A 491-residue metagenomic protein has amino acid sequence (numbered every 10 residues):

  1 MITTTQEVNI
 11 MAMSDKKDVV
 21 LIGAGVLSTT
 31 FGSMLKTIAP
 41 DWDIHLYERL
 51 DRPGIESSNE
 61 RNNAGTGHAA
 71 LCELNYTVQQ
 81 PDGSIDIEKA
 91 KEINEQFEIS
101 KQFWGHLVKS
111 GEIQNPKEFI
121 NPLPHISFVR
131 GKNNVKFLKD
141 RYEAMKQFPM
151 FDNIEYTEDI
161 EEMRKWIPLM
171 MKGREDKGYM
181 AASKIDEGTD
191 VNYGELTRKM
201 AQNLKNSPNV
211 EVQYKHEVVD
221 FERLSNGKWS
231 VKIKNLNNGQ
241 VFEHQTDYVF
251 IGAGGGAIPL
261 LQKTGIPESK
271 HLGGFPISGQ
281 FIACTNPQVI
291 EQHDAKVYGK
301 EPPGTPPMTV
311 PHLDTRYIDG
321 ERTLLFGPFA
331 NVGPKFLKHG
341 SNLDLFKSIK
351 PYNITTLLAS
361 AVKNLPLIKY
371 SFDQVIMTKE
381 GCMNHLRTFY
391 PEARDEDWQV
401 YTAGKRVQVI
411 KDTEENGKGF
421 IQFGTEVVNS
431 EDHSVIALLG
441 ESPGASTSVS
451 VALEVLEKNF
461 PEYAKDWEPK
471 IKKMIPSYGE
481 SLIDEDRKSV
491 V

Functional and structural regions predicted by a protein language model:
K17-H45: N-terminal Rossmann-like FAD-binding beta1-loop-alpha1 element of flavoenzymes
T37-E60: Glycine-rich FAD pyrophosphate-binding loop
G65-K165, T323, G333-K335, S341-D344: Dinucleotide-binding Rossmann-like beta1-alpha1 core, especially the glycine-rich loop that anchors the ADP
Q114-L123, F128-Q202, N206-S207, E211-Q213 (+2 more regions): Flavin (FAD/FMN) cofactor-binding and adjacent substrate-gating region of FAD-dependent oxidoreductase domains
A181-E187, E195, F336-D466: C-terminal catalytic lobe of FAD-dependent flavoproteins
N237-Y248: Core beta-strand elements of the Rossmann-like FAD/NAD(P) dinucleotide-binding domain in flavoenzyme oxidoreductases
I251-I266: Flavin (primarily FAD) binding-site architecture
V490: Conserved small/polar residues in nucleotide/adenosyl-binding loops
